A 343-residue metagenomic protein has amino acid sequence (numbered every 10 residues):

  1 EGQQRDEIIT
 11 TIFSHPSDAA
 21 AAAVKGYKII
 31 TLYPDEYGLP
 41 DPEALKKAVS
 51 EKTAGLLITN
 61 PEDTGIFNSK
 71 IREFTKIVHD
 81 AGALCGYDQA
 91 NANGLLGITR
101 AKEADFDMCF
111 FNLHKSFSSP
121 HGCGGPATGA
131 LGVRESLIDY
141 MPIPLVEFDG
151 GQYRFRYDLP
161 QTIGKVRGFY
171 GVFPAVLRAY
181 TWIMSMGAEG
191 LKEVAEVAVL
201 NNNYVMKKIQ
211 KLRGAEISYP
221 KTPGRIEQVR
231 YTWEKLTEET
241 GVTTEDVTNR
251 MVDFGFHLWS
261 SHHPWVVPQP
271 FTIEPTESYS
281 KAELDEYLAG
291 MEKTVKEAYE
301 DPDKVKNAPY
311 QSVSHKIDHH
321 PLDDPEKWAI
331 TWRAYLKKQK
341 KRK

Functional and structural regions predicted by a protein language model:
E1-R154, Q161, G241-V242, P268-Q269: Conserved PLP-enzyme active-site core in the AAT-like
E7-I9, A19, K46, E62 (+9 more regions): Generic hydrophobic alpha-helical scaffold/packing signal
F13-H15, V172, P264: Short glycine-enriched loops at secondary-structure junctions
V24, E51, D80, E103-D107 (+13 more regions): Short, well-ordered loop/turn and helix-capping segments at boundaries between secondary-structure elements and domains
E62, R167-Y170: Acidic/His-rich catalytic or pseudo-catalytic neighborhoods that scaffold and/or coordinate enzyme active centers
T99, D149-V166, V176, I183-K343: Non-catalytic terminal extensions of PLP-dependent enzymes
G125, G171-R178, R225: Catalytic-loop motifs flanking and including active-site residues across diverse enzymes
